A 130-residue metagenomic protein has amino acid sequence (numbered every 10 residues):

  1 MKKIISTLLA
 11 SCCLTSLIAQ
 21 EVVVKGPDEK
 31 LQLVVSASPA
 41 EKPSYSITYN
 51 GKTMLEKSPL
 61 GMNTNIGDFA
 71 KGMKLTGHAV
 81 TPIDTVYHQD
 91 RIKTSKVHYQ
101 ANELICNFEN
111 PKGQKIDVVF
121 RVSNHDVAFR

Functional and structural regions predicted by a protein language model:
M1-E21: Bacterial Sec-dependent N-terminal signal peptides
K3, Q20-V24, T64, V97 (+1 more regions): Hydrophobic transmembrane signal anchors and adjacent membrane-proximal interface regions, especially in viral
I5, S11, T81-T85, F129: Short, basic/low-complexity N-terminal boundary segments at the transition from targeting/disordered tails
Q20-S58, V122-D126: Beta-strand-rich N-terminal accessory domains
E29-L31, D90-R91, Q114-D117: Short alpha-helical segments and helix-capping/turn motifs at coil-helix boundaries
V35-S38, V97, A101-R130: Acidic, contiguous internal or C-terminal segments within carbohydrate-active enzymes that form a structured patch used
N50-N110: A low-complexity, Ser/Thr/Gly/Pro-enriched, surface-exposed linker/loop concept that marks segments flanking
